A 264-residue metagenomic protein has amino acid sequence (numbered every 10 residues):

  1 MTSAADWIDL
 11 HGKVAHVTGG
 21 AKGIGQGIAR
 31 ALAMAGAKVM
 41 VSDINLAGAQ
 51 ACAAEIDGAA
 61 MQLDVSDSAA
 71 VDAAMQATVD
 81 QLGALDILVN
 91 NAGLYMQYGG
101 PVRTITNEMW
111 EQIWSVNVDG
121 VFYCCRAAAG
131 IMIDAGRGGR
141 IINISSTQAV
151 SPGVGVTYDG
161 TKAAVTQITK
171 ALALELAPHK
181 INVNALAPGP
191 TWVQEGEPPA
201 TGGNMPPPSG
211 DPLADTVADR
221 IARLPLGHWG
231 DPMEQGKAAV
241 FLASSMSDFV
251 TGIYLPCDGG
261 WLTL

Functional and structural regions predicted by a protein language model:
T2-W7, Y95, G99, A222 (+2 more regions): Short C-terminal tail/terminal secondary-structure segment of NAD(P)H-dependent dehydrogenase/reductase domains
V17, F122-C125, H228-C257, L262: C-terminal substrate-recognition "lid" of short-chain dehydrogenase/reductases
L94-E111, D134, V154-T157, E197 (+2 more regions): Conserved mid-core segment of classical short-chain dehydrogenase/reductases
R103-Y123, I142, V165, L226: Catalytic Tyr-X3-Lys loop
V116-A135, A173-L174, P178, V240 (+1 more regions): Amphipathic alpha-helical dimer-interface segment in Rossmann-like NAD(P)H-dependent oxidoreductases
C125, T161, T169: Active-site helix of classical SDR
S146: Residue(s) in the substrate-gating loop at a strand-loop-helix junction that position the organic substrate next
A177, N182, V250-G252: Short, small/polar-rich loop/turn modules that mediate ligand/substrate recognition or access, typified
